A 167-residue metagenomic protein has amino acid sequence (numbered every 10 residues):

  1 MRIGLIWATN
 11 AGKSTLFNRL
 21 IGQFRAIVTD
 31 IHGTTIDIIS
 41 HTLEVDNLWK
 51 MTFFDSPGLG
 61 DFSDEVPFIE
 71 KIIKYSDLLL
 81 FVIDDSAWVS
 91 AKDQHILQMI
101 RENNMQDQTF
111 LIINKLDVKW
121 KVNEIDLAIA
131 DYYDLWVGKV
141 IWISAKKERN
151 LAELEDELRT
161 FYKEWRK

Functional and structural regions predicted by a protein language model:
M1, Y75-L79, N104-T109, W136-K139: Short glycine-/polar-rich loops that comprise or flank the Walker A/P-loop and associated switch/sensor motifs
M1-S63, E164-K167: Conserved G1/Walker A P-loop phosphate-binding module
L5, F81, L111-I113: Structural beta-sheet core signal
I6-T9, I83, I143-S144: Surface-exposed loop and edge beta-strand positions of immunoglobulin-like domains
L20-I21, L43, I83, I100 (+3 more regions): Hydrophobic aliphatic residues
I36-S40, M51-E102, V122-E124: Switch II of P-loop NTPase G domains
S86, L116-D117: Acidic beta-to-alpha connecting loop that harbors the catalytic carboxylate
Q108-F110, D117-K167: Canonical P-loop GTPase G-domain recognition
